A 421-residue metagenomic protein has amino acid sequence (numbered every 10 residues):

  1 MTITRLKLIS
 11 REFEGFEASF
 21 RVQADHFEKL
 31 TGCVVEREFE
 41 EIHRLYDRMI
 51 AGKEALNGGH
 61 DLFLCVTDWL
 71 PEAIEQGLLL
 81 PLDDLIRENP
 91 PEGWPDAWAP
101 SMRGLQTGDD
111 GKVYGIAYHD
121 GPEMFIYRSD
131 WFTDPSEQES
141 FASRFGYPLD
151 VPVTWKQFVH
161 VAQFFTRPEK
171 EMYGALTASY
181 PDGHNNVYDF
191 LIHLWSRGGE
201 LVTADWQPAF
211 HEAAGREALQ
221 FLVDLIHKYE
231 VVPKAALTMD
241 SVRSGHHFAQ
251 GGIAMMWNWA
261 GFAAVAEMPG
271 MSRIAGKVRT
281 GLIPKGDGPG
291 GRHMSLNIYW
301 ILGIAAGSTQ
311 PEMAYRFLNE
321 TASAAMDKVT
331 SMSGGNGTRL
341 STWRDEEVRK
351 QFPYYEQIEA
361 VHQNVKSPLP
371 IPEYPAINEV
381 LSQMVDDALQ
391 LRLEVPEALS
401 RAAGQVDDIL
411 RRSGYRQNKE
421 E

Functional and structural regions predicted by a protein language model:
M1-Q76, P90-P95, S136-S140, P289 (+2 more regions): Conserved N-terminal structural module of periplasmic/extracytoplasmic solute-binding proteins
Q23, V187-I192, S196-R197, L219-Q310 (+1 more regions): Extracytoplasmic/periplasmic substrate-binding proteins
E40-R48, V153-Q157, A235-A249: Short helix-initiation/N-cap motifs at beta->coil->alpha
A51, G58-D61, P91-F132, G290-M294 (+1 more regions): A structural signal for short loop-to-beta-strand junctions that line the ligand-binding cleft of periplasmic/secreted
T67-M124, N186, R279-I283, K350: Hinge/lid segment of periplasmic solute-binding proteins
I86-R87, T107-N186, G199-A235, A306 (+2 more regions): Helix-loop-helix "hinge/cap" segment bordering the ligand-binding cleft or interdomain interface
K170, K228, L318-L340: Periplasmic-binding protein-like
G276-K285, S331-Q383, D387, R412-E421: Long, aromatic- and glycine/proline-rich binding clefts that accommodate carbohydrate-like moieties
